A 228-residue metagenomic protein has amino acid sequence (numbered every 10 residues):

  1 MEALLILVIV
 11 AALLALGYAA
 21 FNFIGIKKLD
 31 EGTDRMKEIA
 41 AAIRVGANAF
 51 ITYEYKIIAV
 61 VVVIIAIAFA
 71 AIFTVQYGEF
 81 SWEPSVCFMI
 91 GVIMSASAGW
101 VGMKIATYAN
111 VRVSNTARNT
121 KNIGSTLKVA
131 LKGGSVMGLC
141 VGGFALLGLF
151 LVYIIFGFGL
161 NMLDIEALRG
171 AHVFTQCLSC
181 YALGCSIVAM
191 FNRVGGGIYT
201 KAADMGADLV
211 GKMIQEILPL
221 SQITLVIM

Functional and structural regions predicted by a protein language model:
M1-M228: Hydrophobic, small-residue-rich transmembrane alpha-helices and their short perimembrane loops in multi-pass membrane
